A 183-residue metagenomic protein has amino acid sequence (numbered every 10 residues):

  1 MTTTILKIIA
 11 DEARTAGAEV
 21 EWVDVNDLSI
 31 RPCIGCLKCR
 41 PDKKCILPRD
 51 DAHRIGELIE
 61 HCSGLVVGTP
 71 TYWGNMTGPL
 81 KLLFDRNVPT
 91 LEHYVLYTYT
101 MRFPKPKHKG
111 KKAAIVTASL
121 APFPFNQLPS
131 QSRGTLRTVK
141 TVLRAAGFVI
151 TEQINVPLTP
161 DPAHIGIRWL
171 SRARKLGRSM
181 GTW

Functional and structural regions predicted by a protein language model:
M1-A18, P122: N-terminal beta1-alpha1 ligand-phosphate binding loop
T4, I34, G78-L82: Generic recognition of short, well-ordered alpha-helical segments
E19, G64-L65, V149: Residue-level detector of anion-binding/catalytic polar loops
E21-V23, A114-V116, T151-I154: Hydrophobic/aromatic beta-strand patches that form the interior of the parallel beta-sheet core in alpha/beta enzyme
W22-K44, D161-G166: N-terminal beta-loop-helix "entrance" segment that forms/cooperates in small-molecule cofactor or anionic ligand
L47-V139: Helix-loop-strand module that forms the ligand-binding subsite of alpha/beta enzymes
F125-W183: Glycine-rich phosphate/pyrophosphate-binding loop and the adjoining helix
